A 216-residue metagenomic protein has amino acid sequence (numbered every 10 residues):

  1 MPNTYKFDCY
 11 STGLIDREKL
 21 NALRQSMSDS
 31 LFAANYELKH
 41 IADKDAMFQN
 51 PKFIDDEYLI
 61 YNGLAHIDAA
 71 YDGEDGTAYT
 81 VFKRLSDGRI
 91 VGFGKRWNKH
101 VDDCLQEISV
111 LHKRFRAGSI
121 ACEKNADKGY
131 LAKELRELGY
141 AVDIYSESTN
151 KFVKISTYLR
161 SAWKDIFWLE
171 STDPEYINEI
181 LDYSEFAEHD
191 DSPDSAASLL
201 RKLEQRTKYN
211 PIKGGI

Functional and structural regions predicted by a protein language model:
N3-C9, K19-A22, D43, T80 (+1 more regions): Mg2+-dependent endonuclease catalytic cores in nucleic-acid-processing enzymes, primarily RNase H-like
C9-I67: ATPase catalytic-site recognition across NTP-hydrolyzing enzymes
A33, I120, K208-N210: Acidic/polar loop patches that form or flank catalytic/metal-binding clefts of enzymes that bind anionic ligands
E57-R84: Gly/Thr-rich phosphate-binding beta-strand-loop-beta motif of the actin/hexokinase/Hsp70
D68-A70, N125, A196: Anionic group-transfer/hydrolysis microenvironments
F115, A197-L203: Metal-dependent nuclease catalytic cores in nucleic-acid-processing enzymes, especially RNase H-like/related
S192-D194: Conserved RecA-like P-loop NTPase helicase motor core
R201-I216: Acidic two-metal-ion nuclease catalytic site recognized across multiple nuclease folds, prominently DnaQ/RNase D-T
